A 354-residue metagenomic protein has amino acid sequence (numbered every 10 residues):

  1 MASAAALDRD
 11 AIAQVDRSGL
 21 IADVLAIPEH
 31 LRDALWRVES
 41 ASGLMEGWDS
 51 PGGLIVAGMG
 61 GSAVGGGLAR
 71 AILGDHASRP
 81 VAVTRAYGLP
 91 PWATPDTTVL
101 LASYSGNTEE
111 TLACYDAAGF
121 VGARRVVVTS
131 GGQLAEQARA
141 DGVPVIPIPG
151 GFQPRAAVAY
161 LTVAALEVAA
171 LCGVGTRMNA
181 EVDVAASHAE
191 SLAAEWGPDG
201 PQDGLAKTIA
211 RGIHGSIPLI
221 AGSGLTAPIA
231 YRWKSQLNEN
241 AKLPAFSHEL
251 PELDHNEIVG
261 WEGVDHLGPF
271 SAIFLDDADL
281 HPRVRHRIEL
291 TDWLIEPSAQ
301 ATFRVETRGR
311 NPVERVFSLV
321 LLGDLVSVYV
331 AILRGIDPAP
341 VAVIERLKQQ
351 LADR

Functional and structural regions predicted by a protein language model:
M1-G19: Polybasic, low-complexity association/targeting segments
D16-A26, H30, L35-L44, F152 (+2 more regions): Active-site phosphate/pyrophosphate-binding segments
P28, R32, R70, L112 (+6 more regions): Predominant activation on well-ordered alpha-helical scaffold segments within soluble catalytic domains
M45, D49-L192, R211, D277-P282 (+1 more regions): Glycine-rich phosphate-binding loops that contact phosphosugars or nucleotide phosphates
G53-A57, I217-G222, S271-D276: Short hydrophobic beta-strand segments
V83-R85, L243-D254, A301-R310: A generic structural motif
V259-A342: C-terminal active-site/capping subdomain that shapes the small-molecule cofactor and substrate pocket of enzyme
A339-R354: Short, small/acidic-rich helices and loops at N termini and domain boundaries of DNA replication/processing enzymes
